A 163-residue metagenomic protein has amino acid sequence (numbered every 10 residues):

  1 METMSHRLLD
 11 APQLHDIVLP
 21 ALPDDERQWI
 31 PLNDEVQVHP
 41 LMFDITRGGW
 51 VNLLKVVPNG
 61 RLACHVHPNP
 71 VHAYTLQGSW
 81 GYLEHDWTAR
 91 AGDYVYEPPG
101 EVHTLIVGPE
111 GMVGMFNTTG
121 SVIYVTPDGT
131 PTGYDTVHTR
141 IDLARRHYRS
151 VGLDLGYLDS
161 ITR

Functional and structural regions predicted by a protein language model:
M1-G48, G133-D135, I141-R163: A short, N-terminal "cap"/entry segment at the start of jelly-roll beta-barrel domains of the cupin/DSBH fold
V36, V51, P70: Short coil/loop residues immediately preceding or within conserved phosphate-binding loops of NTP-utilizing enzyme
G48, N52-V57: Short, well-structured hydrophobic secondary-structure segments
G48, V66-P68, W87-T88, V107-P109: Short glycine/proline-enriched turns and hinge-like loops at secondary-structure junctions
V57-N59, C64-E84, R90: Glycine- and acidic-residue-biased ligand/ion/polar-headgroup-sensing regions
R90, P99-D128: Ligand-binding loop in jelly-roll beta-barrel domains
